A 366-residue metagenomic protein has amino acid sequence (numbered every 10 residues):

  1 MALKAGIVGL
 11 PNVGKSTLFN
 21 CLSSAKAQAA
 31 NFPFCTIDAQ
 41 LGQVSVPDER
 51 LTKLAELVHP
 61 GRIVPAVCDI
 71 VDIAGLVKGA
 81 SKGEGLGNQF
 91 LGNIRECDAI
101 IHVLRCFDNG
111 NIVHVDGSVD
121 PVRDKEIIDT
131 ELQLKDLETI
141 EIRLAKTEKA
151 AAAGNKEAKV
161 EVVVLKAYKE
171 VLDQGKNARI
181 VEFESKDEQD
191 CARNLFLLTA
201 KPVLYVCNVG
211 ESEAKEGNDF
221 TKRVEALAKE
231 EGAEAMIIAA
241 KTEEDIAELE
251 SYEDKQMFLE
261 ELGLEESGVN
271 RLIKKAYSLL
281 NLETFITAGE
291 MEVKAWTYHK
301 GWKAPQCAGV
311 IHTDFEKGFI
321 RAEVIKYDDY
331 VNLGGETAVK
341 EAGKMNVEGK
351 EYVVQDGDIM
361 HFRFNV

Functional and structural regions predicted by a protein language model:
M1-V113, E141-I142, T147: Conserved G1/Walker A P-loop phosphate-binding module
L3-V8, V13, F19, K146-V353 (+2 more regions): C-terminal-of-GTPase-core extension/linker across diverse P-loop GTPases
S24-A25, R50-L51, G75-V77, R105-N111 (+5 more regions): Conserved nucleotide-binding/hydrolysis micro-motifs of P-loop NTPases
A30-N31, I112-D116, G217-D219, L249: Short amphipathic alpha-helical segments
F34, D48-L51, V64-I70, E84-D98 (+8 more regions): Amphipathic alpha-helical transducer elements in NTP-driven molecular machines
L76-K82, G117-L132, A151-K156, S212 (+1 more regions): Flexible beta-alpha connector loops of hexameric P-loop NTPases
R95, A99-H102, F107-K135, T139-I142 (+2 more regions): Switch/coupling subdomain of P-loop NTPase systems
E96, Q355-D356: Short, flexible surface segments
